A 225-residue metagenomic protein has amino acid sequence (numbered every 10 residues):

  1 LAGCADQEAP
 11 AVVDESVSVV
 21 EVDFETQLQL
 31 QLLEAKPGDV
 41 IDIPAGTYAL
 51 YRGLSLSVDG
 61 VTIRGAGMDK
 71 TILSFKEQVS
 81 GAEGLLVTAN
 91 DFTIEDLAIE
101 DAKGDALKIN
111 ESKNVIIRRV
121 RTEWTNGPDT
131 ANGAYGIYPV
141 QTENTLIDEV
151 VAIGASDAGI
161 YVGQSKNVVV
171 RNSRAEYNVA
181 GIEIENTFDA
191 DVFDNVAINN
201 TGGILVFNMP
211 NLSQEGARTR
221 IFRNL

Functional and structural regions predicted by a protein language model:
A2-G3: C-terminal motif of bacterial Sec signal peptides marking the signal peptidase cleavage site
D6: Short, conserved catalytic or interaction motifs in soluble domains
A9-T26, G60-K103: Right-handed parallel beta-helix/beta-spiral solenoid domain characteristic of secreted/periplasmic
V19-D23, Q31-L50, T62-A66: Glycine-rich repeat segments that build the extracellular carbohydrate-interaction surface of secreted and virion
T26-L33, R118-R119, D194: Solvent-exposed, polar/charged alpha-helical surfaces in well-ordered, non-transmembrane soluble domains, broadly
L28, L50-Y51, E77-L85, D101-K108 (+4 more regions): Extracellular beta-strand/beta-solenoid scaffold signature
G38, R64-K70, D91-D101, K113-N126 (+5 more regions): Right-handed parallel beta-helix
L54: Phosphate/pyrophosphate-binding loops and the adjoining catalytic core of nucleotide-dependent enzymes
